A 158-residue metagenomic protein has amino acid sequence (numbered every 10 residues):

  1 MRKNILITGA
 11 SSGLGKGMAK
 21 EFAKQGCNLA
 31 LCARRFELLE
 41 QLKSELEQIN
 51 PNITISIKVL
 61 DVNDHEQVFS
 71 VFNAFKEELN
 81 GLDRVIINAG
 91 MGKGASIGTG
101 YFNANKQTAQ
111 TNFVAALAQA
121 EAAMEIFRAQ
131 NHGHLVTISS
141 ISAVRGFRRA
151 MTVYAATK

Functional and structural regions predicted by a protein language model:
S11-G13: Conserved glycine-rich cofactor-binding loop
Q25-L42: Conserved glycine-rich Rossmann-like NAD(P)H-binding loop of the short-chain dehydrogenase/reductase
V59-S70, F102: The beta1-alpha1 cofactor-binding region of Rossmann-like NAD(H)/NADP(H)-dependent oxidoreductases
S96-A109: Substrate-binding pocket helix/loop in short-chain dehydrogenase/reductase
G100, F147-A155: Active-site loop-to-helix junction immediately N-terminal to the catalytic Tyr of the SDR YXXXK motif in Rossmann-fold
A120, A156-T157: Active-site helix of classical SDR
S140: Residue(s) in the substrate-gating loop at a strand-loop-helix junction that position the organic substrate next
